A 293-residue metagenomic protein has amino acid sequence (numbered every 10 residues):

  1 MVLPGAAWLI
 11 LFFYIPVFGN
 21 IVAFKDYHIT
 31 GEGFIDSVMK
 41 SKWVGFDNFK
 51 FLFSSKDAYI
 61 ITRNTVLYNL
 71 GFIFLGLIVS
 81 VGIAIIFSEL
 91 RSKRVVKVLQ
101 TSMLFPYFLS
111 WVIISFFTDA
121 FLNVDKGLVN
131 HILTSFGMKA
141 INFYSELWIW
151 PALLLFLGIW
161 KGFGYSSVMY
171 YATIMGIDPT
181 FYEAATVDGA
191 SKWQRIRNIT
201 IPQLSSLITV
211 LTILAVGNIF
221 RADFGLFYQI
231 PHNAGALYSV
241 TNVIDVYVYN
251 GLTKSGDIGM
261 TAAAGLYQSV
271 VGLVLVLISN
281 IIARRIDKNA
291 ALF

Functional and structural regions predicted by a protein language model:
M1-F293: A structural signal for multi-pass alpha-helical bundles of membrane permease subunits that mediate small-molecule
